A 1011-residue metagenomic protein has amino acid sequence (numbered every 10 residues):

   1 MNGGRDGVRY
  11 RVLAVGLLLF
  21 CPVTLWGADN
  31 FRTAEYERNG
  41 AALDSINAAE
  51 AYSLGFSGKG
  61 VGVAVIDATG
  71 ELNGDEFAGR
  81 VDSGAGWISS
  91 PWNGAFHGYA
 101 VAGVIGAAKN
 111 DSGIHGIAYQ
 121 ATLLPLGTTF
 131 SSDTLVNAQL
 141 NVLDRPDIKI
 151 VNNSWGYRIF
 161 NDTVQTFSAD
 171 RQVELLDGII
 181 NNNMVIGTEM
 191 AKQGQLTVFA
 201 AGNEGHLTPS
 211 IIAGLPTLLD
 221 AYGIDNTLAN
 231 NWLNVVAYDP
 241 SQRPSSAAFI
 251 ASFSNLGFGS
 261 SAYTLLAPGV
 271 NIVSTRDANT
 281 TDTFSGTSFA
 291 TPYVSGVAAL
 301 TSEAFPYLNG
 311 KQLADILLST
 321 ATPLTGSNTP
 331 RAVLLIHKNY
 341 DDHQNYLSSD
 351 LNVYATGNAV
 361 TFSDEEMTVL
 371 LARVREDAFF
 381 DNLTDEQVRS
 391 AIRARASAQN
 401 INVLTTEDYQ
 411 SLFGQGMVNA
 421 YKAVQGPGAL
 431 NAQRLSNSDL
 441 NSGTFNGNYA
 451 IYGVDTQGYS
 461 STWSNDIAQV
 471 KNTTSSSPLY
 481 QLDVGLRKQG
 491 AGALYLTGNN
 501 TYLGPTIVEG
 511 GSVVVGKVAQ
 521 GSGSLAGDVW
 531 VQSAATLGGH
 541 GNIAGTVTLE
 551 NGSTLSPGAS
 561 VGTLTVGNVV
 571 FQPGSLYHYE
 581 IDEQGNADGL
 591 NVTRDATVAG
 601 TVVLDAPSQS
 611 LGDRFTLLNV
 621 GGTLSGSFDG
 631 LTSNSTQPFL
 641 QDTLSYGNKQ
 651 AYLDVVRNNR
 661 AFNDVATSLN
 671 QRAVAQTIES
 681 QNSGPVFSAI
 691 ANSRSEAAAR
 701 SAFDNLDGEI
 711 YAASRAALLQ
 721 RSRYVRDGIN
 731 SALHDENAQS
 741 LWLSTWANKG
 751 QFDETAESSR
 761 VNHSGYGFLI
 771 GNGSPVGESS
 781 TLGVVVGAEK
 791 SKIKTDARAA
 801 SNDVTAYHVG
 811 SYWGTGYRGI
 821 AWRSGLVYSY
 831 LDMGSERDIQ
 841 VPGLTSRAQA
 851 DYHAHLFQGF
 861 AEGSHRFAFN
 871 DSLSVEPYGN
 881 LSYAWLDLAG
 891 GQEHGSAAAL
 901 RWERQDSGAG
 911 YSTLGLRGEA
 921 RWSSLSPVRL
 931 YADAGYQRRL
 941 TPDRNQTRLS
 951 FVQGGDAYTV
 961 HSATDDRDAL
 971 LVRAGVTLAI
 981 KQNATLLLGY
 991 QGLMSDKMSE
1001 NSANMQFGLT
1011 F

Functional and structural regions predicted by a protein language model:
N30-F31, Y36-N39, A49-L135, P146-K149 (+5 more regions): Subtilisin-like serine protease catalytic core
Y52, S57-K59, F96, A108 (+3 more regions): Substrate-binding/access-modulating region of protease and related hydrolase catalytic domains
G62, D67-G70, L219-E303: Extracellular S/T/G-rich loop segment that most often corresponds to the catalytic His/Ser-adjacent loop
D277-T280, T287, Y293, L300 (+2 more regions): Extracellular repeat-rich scaffold modules on cell surfaces
Y307, S319-A468, T474, A587 (+1 more regions): Outer-membrane translocation/initiation segment of Type V secreted surface proteins
G485-L486, L496, L503-G585, N591-T601 (+2 more regions): Extracellular beta-solenoid/beta-roll
N682-F867, D871, L987-F1011: Outer membrane beta-barrel translocator domains of Type V secretion systems
S882, H894, A898-F1011: Outer membrane beta-barrel transmembrane domains
